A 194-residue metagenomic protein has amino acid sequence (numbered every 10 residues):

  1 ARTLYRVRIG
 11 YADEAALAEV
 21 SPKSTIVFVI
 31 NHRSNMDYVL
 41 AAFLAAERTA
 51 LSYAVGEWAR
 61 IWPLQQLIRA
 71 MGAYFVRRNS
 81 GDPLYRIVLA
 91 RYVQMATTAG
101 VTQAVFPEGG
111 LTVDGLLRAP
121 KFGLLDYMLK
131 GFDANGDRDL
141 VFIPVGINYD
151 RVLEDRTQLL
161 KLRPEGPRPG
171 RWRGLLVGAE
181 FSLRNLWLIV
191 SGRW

Functional and structural regions predicted by a protein language model:
A1-V27, H32-F43, Q65-G72, A90-Y92: Membrane-anchoring hydrophobic helices of lipid-metabolizing enzymes
A46-T49: Extended active-site and interfacial segments that coordinate phosphate-rich ligands in large catalytic machineries
L51, G56-A73, G81-W194: A cross-family acyltransferase "interaction/gating" segment
V76: Hydrophobic residues at beta-strand termini and immediately following loops that shape nucleotide-binding pockets
